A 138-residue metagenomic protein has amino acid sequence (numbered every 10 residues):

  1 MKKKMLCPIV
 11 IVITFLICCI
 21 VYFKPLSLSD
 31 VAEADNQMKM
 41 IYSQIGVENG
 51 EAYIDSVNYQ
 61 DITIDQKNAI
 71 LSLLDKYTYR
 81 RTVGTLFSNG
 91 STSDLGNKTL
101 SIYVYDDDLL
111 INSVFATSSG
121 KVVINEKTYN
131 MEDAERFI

Functional and structural regions predicted by a protein language model:
K2-I138: Function-determining sites in protein domains
